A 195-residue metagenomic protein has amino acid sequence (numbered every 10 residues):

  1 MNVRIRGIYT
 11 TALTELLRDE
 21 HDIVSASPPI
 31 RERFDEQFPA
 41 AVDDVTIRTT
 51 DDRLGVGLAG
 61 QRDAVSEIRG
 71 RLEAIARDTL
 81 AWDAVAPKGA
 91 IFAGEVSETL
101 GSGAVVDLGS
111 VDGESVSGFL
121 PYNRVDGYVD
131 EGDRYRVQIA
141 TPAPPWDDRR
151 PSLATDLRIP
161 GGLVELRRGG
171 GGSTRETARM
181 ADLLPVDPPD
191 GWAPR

Functional and structural regions predicted by a protein language model:
M1-A93, S97-G103, R124, Y128-R195: OB-fold/S1-family RNA-binding modules
D19, G109-S110: Short acidic-glycine loop/turn motifs at beta-strand connectors
S110-V129: Beta-strand/loop nucleic-acid-binding surfaces
